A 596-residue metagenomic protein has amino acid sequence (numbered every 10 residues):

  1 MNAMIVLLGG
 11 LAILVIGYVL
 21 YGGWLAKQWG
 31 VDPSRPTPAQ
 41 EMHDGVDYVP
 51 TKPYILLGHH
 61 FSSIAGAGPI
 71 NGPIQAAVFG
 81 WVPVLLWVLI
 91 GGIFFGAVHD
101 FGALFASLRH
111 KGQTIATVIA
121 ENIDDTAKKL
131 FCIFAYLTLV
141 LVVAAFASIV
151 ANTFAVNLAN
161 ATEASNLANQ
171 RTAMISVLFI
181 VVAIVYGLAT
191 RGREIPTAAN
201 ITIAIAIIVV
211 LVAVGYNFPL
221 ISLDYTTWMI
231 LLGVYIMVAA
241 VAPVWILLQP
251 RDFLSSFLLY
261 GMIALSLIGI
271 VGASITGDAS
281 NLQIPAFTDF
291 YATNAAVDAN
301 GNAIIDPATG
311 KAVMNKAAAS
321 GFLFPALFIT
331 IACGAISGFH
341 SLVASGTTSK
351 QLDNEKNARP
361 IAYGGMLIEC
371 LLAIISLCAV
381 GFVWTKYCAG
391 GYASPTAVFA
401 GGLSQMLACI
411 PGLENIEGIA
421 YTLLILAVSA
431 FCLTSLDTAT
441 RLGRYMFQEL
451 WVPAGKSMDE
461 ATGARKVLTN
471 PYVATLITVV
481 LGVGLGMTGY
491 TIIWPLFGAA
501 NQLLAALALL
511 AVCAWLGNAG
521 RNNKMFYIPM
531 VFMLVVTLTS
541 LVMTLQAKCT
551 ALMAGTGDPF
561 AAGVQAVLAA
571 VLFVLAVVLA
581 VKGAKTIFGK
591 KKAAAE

Functional and structural regions predicted by a protein language model:
M1-G17, A204-S255, I268-I275, A299-N300 (+3 more regions): A generic transmembrane alpha-helix motif of multi-pass inner-membrane proteins
N2, P69-I70, V82, L141-E163 (+12 more regions): Transmembrane helix-loop junctions in multi-pass membrane proteins
N2-V19, A76-S107, A116, R171-F179 (+6 more regions): Extracellular loop-to-transmembrane helix junctions
G10-L20, A135, L139-A144, A206-L211 (+4 more regions): Selective recognition of specific alpha-helical transmembrane segments in multi-pass small-molecule
I13-I70, S256: Membrane-interface "cap" regions at the ends of multi-pass membrane proteins
V49-H110, E121-D125, V142, A147-L158 (+5 more regions): Membrane-interface helix-loop-helix modules in multi-pass membrane proteins
D125-V140, G364-L371, I416-A420, E449-M487: Loop-to-transmembrane helix boundary motifs in multi-pass membrane proteins
V271-V313, L367-L403, T438: Extracellular/periplasmic helix-exit of transmembrane alpha-helices
